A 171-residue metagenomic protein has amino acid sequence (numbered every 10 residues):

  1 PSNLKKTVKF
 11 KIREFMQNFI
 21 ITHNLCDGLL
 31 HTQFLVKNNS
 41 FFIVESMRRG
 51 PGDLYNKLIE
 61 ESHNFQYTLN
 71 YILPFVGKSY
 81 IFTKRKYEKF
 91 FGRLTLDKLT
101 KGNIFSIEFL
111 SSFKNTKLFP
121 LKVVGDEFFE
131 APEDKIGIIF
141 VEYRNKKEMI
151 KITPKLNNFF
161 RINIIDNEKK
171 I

Functional and structural regions predicted by a protein language model:
P1, K57, I138: Generic anion/oxyanion-binding catalytic loop in active/binding sites
P1-K9: A short, structured beta-strand-centered segment in the mid-to-C-terminal lobe of catalytic cores from group-transfer
T7, Q66, R144-E148: A generic structural signal for alpha-helix starts
F10-T32, M47-T100: Active-site "cap" helix and flanking loop/linker of ATP-utilizing ligase/carboxylase catalytic domains
C26-N38, E168-I171: A short glycine-rich, hydrophobically flanked beta-strand micro-motif that places a catalytic Asp/Glu for divalent metal
F42-E45: Protein kinase-like catalytic core scaffold
I72-I171: Peripheral (often C-terminal) accessory segments that flank ATP-dependent C-N-forming ligase machineries
